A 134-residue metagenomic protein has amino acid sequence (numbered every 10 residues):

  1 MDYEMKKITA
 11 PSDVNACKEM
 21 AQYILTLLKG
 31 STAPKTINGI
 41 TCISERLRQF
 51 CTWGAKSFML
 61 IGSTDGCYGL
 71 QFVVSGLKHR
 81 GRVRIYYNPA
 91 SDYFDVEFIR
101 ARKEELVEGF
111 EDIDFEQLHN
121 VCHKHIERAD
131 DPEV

Functional and structural regions predicted by a protein language model:
D2-E19, Y23, L27, T36 (+1 more regions): Mixed-charge, Lys/Arg-enriched low-complexity segments
D2-L77: Negatively charged, low-complexity tracts enriched in Asp/Glu with abundant Ser/Thr
H79-V83: Short, surface-exposed coil-to-beta transition loops
Y86-A90: Short beta-strand micro-motifs enriched in acidic
D92-K103: Short, surface-exposed beta-strand/strand-loop-strand elements in extracellular ectodomains
